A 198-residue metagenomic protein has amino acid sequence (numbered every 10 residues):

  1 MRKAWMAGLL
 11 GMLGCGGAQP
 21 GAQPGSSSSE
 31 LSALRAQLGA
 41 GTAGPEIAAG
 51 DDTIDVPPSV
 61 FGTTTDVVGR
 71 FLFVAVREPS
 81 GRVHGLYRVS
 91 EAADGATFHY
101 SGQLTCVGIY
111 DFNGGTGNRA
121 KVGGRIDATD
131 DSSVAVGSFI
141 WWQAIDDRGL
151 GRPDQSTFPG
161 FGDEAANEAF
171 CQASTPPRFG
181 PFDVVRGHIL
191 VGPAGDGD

Functional and structural regions predicted by a protein language model:
M1-L13: Sec-dependent bacterial lipoprotein signal peptides
L13, L104, A169-F170: Extracellular secreted precursors and ectodomains with disulfide-bonded cysteine-rich loops/domains
C15-G17: N-terminal Sec signal peptide cleavage junction
P20-L38: Short, low-complexity, disordered segments immediately C-terminal to signal peptides in bacterial exported proteins
L38-P79: N-terminal "first-domain core" detector
T63-A144: Predominantly extracellular/secreted and cell-surface proteins with exposed, flexible low-complexity segments
V134-G160: A short, surface-exposed beta-strand/turn
R152-D198: C-terminal partner/receptor-binding element of secreted or periplasmic proteins
